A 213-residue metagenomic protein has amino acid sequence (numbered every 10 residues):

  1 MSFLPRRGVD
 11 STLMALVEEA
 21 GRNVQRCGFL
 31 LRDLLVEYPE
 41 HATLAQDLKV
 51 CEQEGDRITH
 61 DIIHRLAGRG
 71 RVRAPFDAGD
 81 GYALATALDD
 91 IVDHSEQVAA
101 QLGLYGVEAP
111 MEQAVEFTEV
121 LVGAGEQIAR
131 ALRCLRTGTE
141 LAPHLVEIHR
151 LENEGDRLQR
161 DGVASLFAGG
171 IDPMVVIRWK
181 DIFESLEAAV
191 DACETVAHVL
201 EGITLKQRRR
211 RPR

Functional and structural regions predicted by a protein language model:
M1-R213: Cytosolic, long alpha-helical scaffolding segments
